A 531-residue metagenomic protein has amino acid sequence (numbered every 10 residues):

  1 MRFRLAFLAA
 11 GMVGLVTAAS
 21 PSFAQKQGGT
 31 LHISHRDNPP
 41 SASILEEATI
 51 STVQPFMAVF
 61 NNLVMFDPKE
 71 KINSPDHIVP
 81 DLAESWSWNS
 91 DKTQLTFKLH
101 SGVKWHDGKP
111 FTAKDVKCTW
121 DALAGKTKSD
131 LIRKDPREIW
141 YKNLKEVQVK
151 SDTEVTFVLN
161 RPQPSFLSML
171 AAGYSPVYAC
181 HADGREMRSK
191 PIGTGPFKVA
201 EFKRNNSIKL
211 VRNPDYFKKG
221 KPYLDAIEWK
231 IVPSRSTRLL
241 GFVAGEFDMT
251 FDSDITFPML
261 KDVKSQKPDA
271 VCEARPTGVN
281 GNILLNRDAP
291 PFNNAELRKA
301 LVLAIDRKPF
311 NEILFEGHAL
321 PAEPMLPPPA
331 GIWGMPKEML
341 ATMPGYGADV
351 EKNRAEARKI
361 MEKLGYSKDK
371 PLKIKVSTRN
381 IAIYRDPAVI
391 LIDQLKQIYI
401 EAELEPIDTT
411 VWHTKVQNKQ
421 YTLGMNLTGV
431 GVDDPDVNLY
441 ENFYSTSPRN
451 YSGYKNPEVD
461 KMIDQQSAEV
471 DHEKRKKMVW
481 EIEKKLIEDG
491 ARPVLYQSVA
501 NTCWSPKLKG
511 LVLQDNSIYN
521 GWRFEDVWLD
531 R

Functional and structural regions predicted by a protein language model:
K26, K98, R133-C180, E201: Surface-exposed binding/hinge segments that line and control ligand-binding clefts or catalytic entry sites
S34-S90, D121, K190-G193: N-terminal lobe/hinge region of extracytoplasmic solute-binding protein
M65-N73, Y141, Q163-P222, A226-E228 (+3 more regions): Gly/Pro-rich hinge or "lid" segments in bacterial periplasmic/extracellular proteins
T93, K299, P344, A348-E351 (+3 more regions): Extracytoplasmic/peripheral linker and loop segments enriched in polar/acidic and small residues with frequent Thr/Pro
H100, A182-R185, P214-L260, I392 (+2 more regions): Ligand-site clamp/hinge motif
R133, V147, A200-V211, K230-A289 (+2 more regions): Extracellular/periplasmic solute-recognition and catalytic clefts
F197, P321-K363, I381-D386: Structural transition elements
T502-R531: Long beta-strand-rich cores associated with HINT superfamily self-processing modules
